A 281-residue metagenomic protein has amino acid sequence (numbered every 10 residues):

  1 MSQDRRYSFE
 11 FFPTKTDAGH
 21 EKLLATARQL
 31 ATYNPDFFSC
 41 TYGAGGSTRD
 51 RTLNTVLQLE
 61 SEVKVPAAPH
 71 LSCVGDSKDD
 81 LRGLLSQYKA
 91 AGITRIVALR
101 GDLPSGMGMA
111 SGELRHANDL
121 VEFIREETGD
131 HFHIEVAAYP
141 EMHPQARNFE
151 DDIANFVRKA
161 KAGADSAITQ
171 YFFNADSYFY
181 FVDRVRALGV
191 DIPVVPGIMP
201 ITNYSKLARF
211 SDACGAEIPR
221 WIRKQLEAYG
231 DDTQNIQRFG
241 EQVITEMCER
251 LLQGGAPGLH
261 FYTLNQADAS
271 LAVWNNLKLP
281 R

Functional and structural regions predicted by a protein language model:
M1-C40: Conserved N-terminal beta1-alpha1 strand-loop-helix module at the mouth
R6-K22, A67-D79, H133-D151, A228-Q242: Active-site mouth loops of central-metabolism enzymes
S8, S39, V97-A98, I168 (+1 more regions): Conserved beta-strand positions in the central sheet of alpha/beta enzyme cores
E10, F38, Y88, K159 (+3 more regions): Conserved, mostly hydrophobic/aromatic
F11-T14, T41-G45, H70-D76, G101-D102 (+5 more regions): Active-site beta-loop-alpha junctions enriched in small/polar residues
D17-L30, T52, K78-S86, N148-R158 (+1 more regions): Short, acidic/polar
A18, G112, H116-Y139, D183 (+3 more regions): Active-site pocket-lining/capping segments in soluble small-molecule metabolic enzymes
A18-H20, G46-L59, S77-G83, D102-I124 (+3 more regions): Active-site-adjacent beta->alpha loops and helix N-cap segments on the catalytic face of soluble alpha/beta enzymes
